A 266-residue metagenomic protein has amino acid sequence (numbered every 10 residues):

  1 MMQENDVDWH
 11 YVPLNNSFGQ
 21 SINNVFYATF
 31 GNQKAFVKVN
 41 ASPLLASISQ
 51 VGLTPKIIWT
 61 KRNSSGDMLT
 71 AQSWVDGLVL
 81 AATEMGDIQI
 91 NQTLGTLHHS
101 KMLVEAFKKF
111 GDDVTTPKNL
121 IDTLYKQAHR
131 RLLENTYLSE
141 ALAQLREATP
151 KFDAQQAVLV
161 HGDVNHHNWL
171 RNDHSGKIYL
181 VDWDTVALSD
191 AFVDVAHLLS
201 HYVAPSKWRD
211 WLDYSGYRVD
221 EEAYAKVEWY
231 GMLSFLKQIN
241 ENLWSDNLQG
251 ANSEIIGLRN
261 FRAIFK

Functional and structural regions predicted by a protein language model:
M1-H10, M102-G162, N172-H174, G257-N260 (+1 more regions): An alpha-helical support segment within catalytic cores of ATP-dependent transferases
N15-F107: ATP-binding pocket architecture of kinase catalytic cores
V25-A28, R146-V193: Active-site acidic catalytic loop and adjacent metal/ATP-binding pocket of ATP-dependent phosphoryl transfer enzymes
V39-P43, L78, G162, Y202 (+1 more regions): Short beta->alpha connector loops
N63-T83, K118-H129, L236-Q249: A glycine-centered beta->alpha junction motif in the catalytic cores of kinase/phosphotransferase enzymes
G86-Q89, A191, E228, M232-F235: An acidic site on a long C-lobe helix of protein kinase domains
N172-A223: Active-site Asp-x-Gly
S200-Y202, R209, D213-K266: Helix-rich C-terminal or lid/interface subdomains of diverse kinases
